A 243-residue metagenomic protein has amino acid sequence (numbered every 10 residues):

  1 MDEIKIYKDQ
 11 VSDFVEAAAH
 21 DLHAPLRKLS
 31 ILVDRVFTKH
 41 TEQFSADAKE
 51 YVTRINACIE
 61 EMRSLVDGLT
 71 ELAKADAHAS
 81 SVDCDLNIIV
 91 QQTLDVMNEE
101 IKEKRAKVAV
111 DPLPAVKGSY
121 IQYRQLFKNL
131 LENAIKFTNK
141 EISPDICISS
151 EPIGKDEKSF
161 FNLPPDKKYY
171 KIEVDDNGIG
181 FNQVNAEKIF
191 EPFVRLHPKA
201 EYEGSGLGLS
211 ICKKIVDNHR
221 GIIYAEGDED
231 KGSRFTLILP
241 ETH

Functional and structural regions predicted by a protein language model:
F14, K39, Q43, Y51 (+3 more regions): Flexible helix-coil linker/loop segments in the cytosolic histidine kinase module, especially at subdomain junctions
A57-M62: Short alpha-helical segment of the dimerization/phosphotransfer core of two-component systems
V82-D95, C147-S150: A conserved beta-strand-to-alpha-helix junction within the catalytic ATP-binding
S143-K155: Short beta-strand/loop element within the Bergerat-fold HATPase_c
K168-I172, F181-F193: Short conserved segment of the HATPase_c
G208, C212: Short alpha-helical Gxxx[C/S/T] motif in the catalytic ATP-binding
R220-E226: Glycine-rich ATP-binding loops of the HATPase_c
